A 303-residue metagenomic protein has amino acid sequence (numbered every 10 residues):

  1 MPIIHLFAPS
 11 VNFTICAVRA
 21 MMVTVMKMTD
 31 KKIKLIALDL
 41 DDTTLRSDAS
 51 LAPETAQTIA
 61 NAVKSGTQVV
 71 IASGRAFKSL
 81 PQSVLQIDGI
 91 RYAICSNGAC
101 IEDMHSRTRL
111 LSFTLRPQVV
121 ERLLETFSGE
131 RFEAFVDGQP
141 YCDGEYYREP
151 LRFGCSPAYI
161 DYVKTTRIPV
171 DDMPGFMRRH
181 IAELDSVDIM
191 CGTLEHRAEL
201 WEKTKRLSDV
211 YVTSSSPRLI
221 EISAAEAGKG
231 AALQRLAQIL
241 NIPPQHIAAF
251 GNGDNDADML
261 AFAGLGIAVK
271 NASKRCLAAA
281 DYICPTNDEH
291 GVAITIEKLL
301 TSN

Functional and structural regions predicted by a protein language model:
M1, M21-M22, M26: Methionine residue identity
I4, V11-F13: Short terminal hydrophobic/aromatic SLiMs and anchors at protein ends
T29-L35, L51-A52, I220-N303: Mg2+-dependent phosphoryl-transfer enzymes with acidic/Ser/Thr/Gly-rich catalytic loops
K34-S47: Asp-based phosphoryl-transfer active-site loop
S50-C155: Active-site phosphate-binding/coordination module
G66-V70, G89-R91, S186, Q245-H246 (+1 more regions): Short active-site oxyanion
E130-R131, F135-F250, D254: Conserved acidic, metal-coordinating active-site core of Asp-based, Mg2+-dependent phosphoryl-transfer enzymes
